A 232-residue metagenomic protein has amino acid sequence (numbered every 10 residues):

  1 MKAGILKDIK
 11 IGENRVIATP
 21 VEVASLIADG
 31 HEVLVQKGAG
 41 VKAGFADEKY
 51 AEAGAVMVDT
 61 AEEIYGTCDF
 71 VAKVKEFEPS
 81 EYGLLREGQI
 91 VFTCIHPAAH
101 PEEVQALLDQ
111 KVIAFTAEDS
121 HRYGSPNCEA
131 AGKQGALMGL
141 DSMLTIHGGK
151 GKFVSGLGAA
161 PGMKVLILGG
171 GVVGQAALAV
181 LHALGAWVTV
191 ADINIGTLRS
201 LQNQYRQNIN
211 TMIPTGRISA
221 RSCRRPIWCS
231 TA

Functional and structural regions predicted by a protein language model:
K2, D8-K10, P79-M163: Glycine/serine-rich phosphate-binding loop and adjoining beta1-alpha1 elements at the start of nucleotide-handling
K2-A106, Q110: An N-terminal-biased, well-structured beta-alpha scaffold segment characteristic of Rossmann-like dinucleotide-binding
L6-K7, I11-K42, G148-T231: Glycine-rich phosphate/diphosphate-binding loop of Rossmann-like nucleotide-binding domains
Y50-G54, A131, R206-N210: Short, hinge-like loop/turn segments at secondary-structure boundaries
V56-A61, F115, N210-T215: Short acidic-hydrophobic, aromatic-tinged amphipathic segments that line or gate anion-handling sites
E62, H96-A99, D119-H121, N194-I195 (+1 more regions): Short, acidic/turn-prone active-site loops that include or flank metal/cofactor- and phosphate-binding residues
G66, A130-K133, L137, A179 (+1 more regions): A broad detector of short, well-ordered amphipathic alpha-helices that serve as recognition/interaction surfaces
T67-D69, P101-Q105, S125, R199-L201 (+1 more regions): Short, charged, surface-exposed secondary-structure boundary motifs
